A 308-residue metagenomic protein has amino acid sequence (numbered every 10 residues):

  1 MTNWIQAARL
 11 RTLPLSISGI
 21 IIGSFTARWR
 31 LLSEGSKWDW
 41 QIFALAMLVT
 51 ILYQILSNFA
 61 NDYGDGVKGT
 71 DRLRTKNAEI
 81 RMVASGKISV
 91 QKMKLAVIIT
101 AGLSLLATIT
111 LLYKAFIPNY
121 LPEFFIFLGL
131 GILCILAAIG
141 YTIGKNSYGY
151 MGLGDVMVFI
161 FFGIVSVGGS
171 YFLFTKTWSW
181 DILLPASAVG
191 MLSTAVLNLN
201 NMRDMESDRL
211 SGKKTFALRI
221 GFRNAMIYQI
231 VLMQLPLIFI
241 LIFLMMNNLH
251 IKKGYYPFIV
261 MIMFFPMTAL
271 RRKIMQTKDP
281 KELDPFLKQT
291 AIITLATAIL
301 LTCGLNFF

Functional and structural regions predicted by a protein language model:
M1-Q41, L45, Y141, N146-Y148 (+1 more regions): Topogenic membrane-insertion module of multi-pass membrane proteins
I17-G23, V156-S170, L218-F222, L287-I299: Small-residue-rich segments of transmembrane alpha-helices in multi-pass membrane proteins, especially helix faces
S24-L48, L106-I126, S166-S187, L241-Y255 (+1 more regions): Helix-coil boundary and interhelical linker segments in multi-pass alpha-helical membrane proteins
G35-A60, I126-I139, W180-L199: Membrane-embedded alpha-helical segments that form the functional core of polytopic membrane enzymes, especially those
L52-N77, T194-A217: Acidic (Asp/Glu-rich) catalytic motifs at the cytosolic membrane interface
R74-A115, F216-H250, A291-L295: Multi-pass membrane catalytic core of lipid/isoprenoid biosynthesis enzymes
R81, S85-T177: Intramembrane alpha-helical segments
M245-F308: Extended hydrophobic alpha-helices typical of membrane-associated regions
